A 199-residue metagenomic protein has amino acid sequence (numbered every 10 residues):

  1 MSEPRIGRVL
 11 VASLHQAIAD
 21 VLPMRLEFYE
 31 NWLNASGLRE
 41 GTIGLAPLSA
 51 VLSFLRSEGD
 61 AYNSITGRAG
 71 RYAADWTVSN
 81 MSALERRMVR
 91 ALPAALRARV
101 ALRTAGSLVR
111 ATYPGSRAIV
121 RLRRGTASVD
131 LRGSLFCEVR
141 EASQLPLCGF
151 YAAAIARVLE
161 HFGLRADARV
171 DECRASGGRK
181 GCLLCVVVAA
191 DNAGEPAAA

Functional and structural regions predicted by a protein language model:
M1-T126, L135-P146, S176-G181, A190-A199: N-terminal accessory segment detector
V129-D130: Amphipathic coiled-coil signal-relay and dimerization helices
C148-L164: Active-site helix/loop of acyl-thioester processing domains in fatty-acid/polyketide metabolism, spanning hotdog-fold
D167: Acidic, metal-binding active-site segment of PIN/NYN-like and related structure-specific nucleases
V170-A175: Short, solvent-exposed loop/turn elements at beta->coil junctions and helix N-caps that rim active or binding pockets
V187: Short hydrophobic/aromatic beta-strand micro-patches that form the beta-sheet surface supporting nucleotide- or nucleic
